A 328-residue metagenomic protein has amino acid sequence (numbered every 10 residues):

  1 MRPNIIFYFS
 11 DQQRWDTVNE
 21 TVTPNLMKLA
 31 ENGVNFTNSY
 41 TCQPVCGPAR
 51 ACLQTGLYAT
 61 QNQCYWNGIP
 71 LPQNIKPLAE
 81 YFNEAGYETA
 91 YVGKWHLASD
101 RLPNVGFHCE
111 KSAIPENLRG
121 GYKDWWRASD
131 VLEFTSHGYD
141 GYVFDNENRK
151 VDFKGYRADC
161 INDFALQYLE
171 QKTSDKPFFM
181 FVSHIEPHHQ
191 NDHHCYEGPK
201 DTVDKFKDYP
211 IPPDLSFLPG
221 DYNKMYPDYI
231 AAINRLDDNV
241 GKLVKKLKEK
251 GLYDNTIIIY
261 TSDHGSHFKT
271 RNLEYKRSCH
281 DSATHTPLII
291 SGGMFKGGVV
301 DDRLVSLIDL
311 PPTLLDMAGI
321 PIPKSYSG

Functional and structural regions predicted by a protein language model:
M1-G328: Formylglycine-dependent sulfatase
